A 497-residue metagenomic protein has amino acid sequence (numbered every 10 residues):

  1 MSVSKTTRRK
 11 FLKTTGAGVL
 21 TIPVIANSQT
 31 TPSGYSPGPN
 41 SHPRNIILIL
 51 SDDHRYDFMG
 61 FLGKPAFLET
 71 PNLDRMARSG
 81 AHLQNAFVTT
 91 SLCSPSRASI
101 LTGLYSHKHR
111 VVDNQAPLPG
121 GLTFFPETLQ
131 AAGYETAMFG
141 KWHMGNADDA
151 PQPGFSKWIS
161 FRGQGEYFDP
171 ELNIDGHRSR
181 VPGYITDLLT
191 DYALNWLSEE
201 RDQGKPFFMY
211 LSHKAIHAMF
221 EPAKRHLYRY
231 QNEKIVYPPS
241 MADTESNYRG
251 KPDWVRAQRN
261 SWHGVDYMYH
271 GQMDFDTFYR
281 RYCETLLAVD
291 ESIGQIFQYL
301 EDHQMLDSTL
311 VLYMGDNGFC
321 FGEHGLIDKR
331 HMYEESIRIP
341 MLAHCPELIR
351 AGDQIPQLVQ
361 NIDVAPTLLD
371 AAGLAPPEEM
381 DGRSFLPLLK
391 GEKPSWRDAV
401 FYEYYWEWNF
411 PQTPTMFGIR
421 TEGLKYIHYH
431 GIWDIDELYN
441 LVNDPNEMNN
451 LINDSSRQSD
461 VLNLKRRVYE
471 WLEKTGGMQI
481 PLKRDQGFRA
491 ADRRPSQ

Functional and structural regions predicted by a protein language model:
S2-H430, D434-E437, P445-E473, M478-Q497: Formylglycine-dependent sulfatase
